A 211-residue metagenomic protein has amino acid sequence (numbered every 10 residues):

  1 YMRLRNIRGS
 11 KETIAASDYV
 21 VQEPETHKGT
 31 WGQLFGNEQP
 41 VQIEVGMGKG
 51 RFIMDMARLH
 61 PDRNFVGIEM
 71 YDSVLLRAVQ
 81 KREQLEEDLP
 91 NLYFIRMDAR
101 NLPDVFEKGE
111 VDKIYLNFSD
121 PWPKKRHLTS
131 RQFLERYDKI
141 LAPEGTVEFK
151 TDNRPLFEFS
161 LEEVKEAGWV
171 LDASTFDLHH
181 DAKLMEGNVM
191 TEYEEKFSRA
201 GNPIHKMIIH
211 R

Functional and structural regions predicted by a protein language model:
Y1-V41, R51-R58: S-adenosyl-L-methionine
V45-K49: Class I SAM-dependent methyltransferase "Motif I" SAM/SAH-binding loop
Y71: Conserved SAM/SAH-binding beta-strand->alpha-helix loop
L76-K81, F159: Short alpha-helix adjacent to the SAM-binding motif of class I
Q80-G109: S-adenosyl-L-methionine
T129-P143: A short glycine-rich, Lys/Arg-flanked "PGG" loop and its adjoining helix->strand segment in the class I
E144-T151: Conserved beta-strand signature within the Rossmann-like core of class I S-adenosyl-L-methionine
E162, E166-R211: Class I S-adenosyl-L-methionine
